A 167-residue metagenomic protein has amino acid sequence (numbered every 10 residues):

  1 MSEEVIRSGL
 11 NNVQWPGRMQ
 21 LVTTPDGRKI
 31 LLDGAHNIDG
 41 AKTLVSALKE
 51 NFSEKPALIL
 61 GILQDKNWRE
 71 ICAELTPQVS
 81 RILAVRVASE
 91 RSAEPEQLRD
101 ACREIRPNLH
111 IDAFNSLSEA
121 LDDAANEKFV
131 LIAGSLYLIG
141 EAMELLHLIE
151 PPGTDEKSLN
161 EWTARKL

Functional and structural regions predicted by a protein language model:
M1-R81: Nucleotide phosphate-binding/pyrophosphate-handling subdomain across enzymes that bind or process nucleotide phosphates
K29-L31, I38, R69-F129: C-terminal helical cap/extension that packs against the catalytic core of soluble nucleotide-cofactor enzymes
A41-K42, W68-E70, E94-P95, E141-E144 (+1 more regions): Short glycine-/acidic-enriched loop or helix-start segments at secondary-structure transitions that form or flank
L48, C102, R106, L146-E150: Active-site catalytic pocket residues across diverse enzymes, especially alpha/beta-hydrolases
P56-L58, R81-V85, E150-S158: Short hydrophobic/aromatic-enriched beta-strand-loop microsegments
L60-I62, V87, A133-L136: Glycine-rich beta-strand-to-loop/alpha-helix junction loops that act as flexible
V87-R91, G153-L167: Short, flexible loop segments at boundaries between secondary-structure elements
A120-H147: A glycine-rich beta-strand to alpha-helix segment that forms a phosphate/ribose-binding loop at ligand/cofactor sites
